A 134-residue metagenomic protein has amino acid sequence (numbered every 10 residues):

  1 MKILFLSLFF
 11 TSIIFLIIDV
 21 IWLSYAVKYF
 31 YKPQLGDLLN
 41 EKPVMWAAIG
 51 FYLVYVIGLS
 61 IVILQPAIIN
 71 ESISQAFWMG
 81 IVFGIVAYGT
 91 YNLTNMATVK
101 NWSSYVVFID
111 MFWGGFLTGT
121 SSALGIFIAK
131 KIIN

Functional and structural regions predicted by a protein language model:
M1-W113, L117-N134: Juxtamembrane/disordered regions of integral membrane proteins
